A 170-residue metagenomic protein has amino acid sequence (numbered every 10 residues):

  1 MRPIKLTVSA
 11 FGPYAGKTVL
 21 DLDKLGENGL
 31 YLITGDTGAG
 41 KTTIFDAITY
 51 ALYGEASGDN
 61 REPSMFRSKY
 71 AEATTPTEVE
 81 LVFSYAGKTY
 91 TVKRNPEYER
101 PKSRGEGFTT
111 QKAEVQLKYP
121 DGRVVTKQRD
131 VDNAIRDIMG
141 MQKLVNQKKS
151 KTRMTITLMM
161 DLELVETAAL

Functional and structural regions predicted by a protein language model:
M1-N146, T152, L164: Extreme N-terminal "head/tail" segments of very large remodeling/mechanoenzyme assemblies
K151-L170: Extended assembly-interface/linker segments at domain junctions
